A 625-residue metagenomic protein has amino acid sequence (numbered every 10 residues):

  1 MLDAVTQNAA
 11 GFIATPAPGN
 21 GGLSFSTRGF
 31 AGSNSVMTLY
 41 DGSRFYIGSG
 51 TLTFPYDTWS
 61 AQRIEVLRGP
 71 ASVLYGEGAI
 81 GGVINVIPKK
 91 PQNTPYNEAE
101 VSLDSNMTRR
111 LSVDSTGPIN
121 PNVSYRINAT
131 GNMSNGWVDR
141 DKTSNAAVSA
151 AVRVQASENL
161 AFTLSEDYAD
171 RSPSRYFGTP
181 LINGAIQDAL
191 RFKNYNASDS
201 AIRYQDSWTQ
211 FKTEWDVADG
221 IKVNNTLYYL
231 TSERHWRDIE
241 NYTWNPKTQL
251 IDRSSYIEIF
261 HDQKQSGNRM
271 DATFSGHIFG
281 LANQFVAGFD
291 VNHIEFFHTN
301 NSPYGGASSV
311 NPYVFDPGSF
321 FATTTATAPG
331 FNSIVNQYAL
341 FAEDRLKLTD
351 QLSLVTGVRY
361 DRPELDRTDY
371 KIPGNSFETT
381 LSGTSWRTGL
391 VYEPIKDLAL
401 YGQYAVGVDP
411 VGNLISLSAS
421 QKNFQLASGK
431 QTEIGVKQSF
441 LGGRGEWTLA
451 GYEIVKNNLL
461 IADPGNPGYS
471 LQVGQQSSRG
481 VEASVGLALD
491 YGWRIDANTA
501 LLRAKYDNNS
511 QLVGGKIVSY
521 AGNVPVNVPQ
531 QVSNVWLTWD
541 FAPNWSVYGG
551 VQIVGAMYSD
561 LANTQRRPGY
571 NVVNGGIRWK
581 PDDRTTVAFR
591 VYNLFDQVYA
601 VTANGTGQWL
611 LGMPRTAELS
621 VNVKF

Functional and structural regions predicted by a protein language model:
N8, F25-P70: Periplasmic plug
I47, W59-Q62, V73-A150, A156-L160 (+2 more regions): Outer-membrane beta-barrel translocator/receptor signature
R153-N159, Q263, A282-V286, D290-N292 (+4 more regions): Structural signature of Gram-negative outer-membrane beta-barrels, strongest in the C-terminal barrel of TonB-dependent
D170-A185, E295-F297, E364, V391-E433 (+5 more regions): Surface-exposed extracellular loop regions of Gram-negative outer-membrane beta-barrel proteins, predominantly
T209-S232, S255-D369: Face-selective signature of the C-terminal outer-membrane beta-barrel domain
K212-Y228, S232-E240, E393, A399-Q403 (+2 more regions): Membrane-embedded beta-barrel scaffold of Gram-negative outer-membrane proteins
E453-V455, Q472-L561, F595-V598, S620 (+1 more regions): Gram-negative outer-membrane beta-barrel transporters
Q552-D560, R578-F625: C-terminal beta-signal and adjacent terminal beta-strands/loops of Gram-negative outer-membrane beta-barrel proteins
